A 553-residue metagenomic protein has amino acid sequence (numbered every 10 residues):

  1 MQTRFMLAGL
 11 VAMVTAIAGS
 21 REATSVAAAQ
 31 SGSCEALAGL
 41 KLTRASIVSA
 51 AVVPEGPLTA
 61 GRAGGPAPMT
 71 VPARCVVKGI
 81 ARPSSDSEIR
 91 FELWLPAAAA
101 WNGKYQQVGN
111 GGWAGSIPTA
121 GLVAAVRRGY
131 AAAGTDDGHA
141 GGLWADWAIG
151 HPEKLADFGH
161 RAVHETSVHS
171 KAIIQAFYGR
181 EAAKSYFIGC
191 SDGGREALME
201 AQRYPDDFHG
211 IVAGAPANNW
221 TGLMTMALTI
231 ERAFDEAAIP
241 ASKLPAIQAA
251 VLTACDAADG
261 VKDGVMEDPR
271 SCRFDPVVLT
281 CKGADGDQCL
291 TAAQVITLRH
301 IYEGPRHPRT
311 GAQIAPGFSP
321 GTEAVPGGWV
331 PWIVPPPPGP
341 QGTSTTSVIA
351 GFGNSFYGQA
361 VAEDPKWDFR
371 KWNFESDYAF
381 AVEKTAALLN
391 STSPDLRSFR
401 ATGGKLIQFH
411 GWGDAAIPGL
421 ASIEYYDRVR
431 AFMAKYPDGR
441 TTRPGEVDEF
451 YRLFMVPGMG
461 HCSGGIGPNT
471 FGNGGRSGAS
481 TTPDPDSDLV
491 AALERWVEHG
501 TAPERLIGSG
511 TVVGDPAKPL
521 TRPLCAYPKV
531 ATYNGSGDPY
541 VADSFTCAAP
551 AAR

Functional and structural regions predicted by a protein language model:
A8-A18: Bacterial N-terminal signal peptides
A23-K104, A120, V261-M266, D275-P365 (+4 more regions): Catalytic-loop region of hydrolases
N102, N110-R180, T225-M226, A233-F234 (+2 more regions): Cap/lid segment of the alpha/beta-hydrolase catalytic domain
K104, R180-S191: Alpha/beta-hydrolase fold nucleophile elbow
L155, M199-A201, D206-R306, F471-P485: A catalytic-pocket lid/entrance helix-loop region that shapes and gates access to the active site across common
I188-G193, A197, D414: Gly/Ala-rich beta-loop-alpha elbow adjacent to hydrolase catalytic centers
I407-H410: Short beta-strand/loop motif that positions the catalytic acidic residue of the alpha/beta-hydrolase fold
A416-L420: Conserved alpha/beta-hydrolase "acid-adjacent" motif
